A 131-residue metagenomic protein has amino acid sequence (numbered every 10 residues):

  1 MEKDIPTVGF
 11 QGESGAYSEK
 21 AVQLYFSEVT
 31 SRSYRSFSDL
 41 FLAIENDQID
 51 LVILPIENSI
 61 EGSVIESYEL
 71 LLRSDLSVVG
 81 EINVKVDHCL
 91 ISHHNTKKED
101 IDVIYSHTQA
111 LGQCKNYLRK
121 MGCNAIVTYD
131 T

Functional and structural regions predicted by a protein language model:
M1-T131: Domain-level signature for soluble enzymes in the chorismate/prephenate branch of the shikimate pathway
